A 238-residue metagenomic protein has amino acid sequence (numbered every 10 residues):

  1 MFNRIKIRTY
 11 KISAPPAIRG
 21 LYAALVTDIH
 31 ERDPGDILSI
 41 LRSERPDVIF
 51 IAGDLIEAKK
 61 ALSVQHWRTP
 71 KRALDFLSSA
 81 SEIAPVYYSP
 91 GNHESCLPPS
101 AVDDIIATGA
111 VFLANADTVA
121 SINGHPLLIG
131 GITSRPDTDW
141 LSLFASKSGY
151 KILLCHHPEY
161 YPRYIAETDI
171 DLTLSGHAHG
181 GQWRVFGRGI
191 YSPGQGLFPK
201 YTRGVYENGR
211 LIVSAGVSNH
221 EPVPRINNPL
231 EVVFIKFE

Functional and structural regions predicted by a protein language model:
M1-A17: N-terminal membrane-anchoring alpha-helices
P16, E31-D33, E57-A58, E94-L174 (+5 more regions): Conserved catalytic scaffold of divalent metal-dependent phosphoesterases
A17-E44: Short extracytoplasmic
Y22, R45-V48, P85, P126 (+1 more regions): Residues at the starts of beta-strands that form the adenosine-phosphate
A23-L25, I49-I51, Y88, L153 (+1 more regions): Residue-level marker for buried hydrophobic side chains located in beta-strands that build the well-ordered beta-sheet
T27, G53, A215: Active-site beta-alpha turn of Rossmann-fold NAD(P)-dependent dehydrogenases/reductases
G35-S121: Core catalytic region of metal-dependent phosphoesterases/phosphodiesterases, especially metallo-beta-lactamase-like
K59-V86, Y164-D171, A178-Y206: Ligand-binding grooves and catalytic loops that recognize ribose/phosphate and carbohydrate rings, and esterified lipid
